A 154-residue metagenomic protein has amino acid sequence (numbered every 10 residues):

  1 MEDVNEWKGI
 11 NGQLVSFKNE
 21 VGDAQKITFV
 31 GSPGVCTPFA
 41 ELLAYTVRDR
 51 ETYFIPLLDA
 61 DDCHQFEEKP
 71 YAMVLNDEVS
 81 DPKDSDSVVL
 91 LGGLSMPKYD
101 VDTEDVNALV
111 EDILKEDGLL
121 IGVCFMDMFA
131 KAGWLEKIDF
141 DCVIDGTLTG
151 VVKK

Functional and structural regions predicted by a protein language model:
M1-A24: Short N-terminal or domain-adjacent regulatory/targeting segments
I10, T28-E41, G93-K98, F125-A130: Gly/Ser/Thr-rich loops at beta-strand to alpha-helix junctions that form or flank small-molecule/cofactor-binding
Q13-L14, F39-E41, E68-K69, Y99-V110: Well-ordered, non-membrane alpha-helical segments in soluble/globular domains
S16-V30, S87, G92: Long, low-complexity, intrinsically disordered polar/charged segments
G22, R48, T52, L114-K115: Generic secondary-structure signature for well-ordered alpha-helical cores
F39-K98: Long, charge-dense
S80-K83, S87, L91-K154: Glycine-rich, aromatic-bearing surface loops/beta-hairpins
